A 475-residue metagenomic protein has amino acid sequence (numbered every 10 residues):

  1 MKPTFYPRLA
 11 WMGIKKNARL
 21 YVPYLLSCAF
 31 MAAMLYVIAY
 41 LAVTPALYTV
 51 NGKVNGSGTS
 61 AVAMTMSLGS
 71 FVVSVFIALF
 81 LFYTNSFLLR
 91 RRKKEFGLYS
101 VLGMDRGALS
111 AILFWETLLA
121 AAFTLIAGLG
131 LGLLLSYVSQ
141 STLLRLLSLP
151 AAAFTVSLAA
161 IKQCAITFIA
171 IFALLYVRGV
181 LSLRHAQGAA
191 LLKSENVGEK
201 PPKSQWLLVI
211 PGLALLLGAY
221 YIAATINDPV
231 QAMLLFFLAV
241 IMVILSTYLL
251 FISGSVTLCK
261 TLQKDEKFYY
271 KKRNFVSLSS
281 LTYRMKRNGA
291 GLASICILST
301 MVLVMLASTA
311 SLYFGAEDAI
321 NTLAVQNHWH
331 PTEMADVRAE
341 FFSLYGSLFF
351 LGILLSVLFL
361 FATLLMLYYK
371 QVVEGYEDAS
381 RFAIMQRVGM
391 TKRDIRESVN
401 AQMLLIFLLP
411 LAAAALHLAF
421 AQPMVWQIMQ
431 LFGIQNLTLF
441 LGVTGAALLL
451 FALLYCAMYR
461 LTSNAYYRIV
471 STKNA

Functional and structural regions predicted by a protein language model:
P3-R8, H185-E199, Y376, Y467-A475: Short cytosolic juxtamembrane segments of multi-pass membrane proteins
Y6-N17, V276-M285: A short amphipathic helical element positioned immediately N-terminal to and/or at the very start of a transmembrane
A18, Y24, L113-L131, A165 (+2 more regions): Selective transmembrane-helix segments that form parts of the transport pathway or gating/packing helices in multipass
R19-L26, M34-V72, F87-R90, L98-Y99 (+7 more regions): Peri-transmembrane interface segments
V22-C28, A33-V37, A165-I171, L175-Y176 (+5 more regions): Alpha-helical transmembrane segments, especially those used as permease/efflux helices and single-pass anchors
A33-T44, Y83-N85, K94, A120-S148 (+5 more regions): Small-residue-rich transmembrane alpha-helices
Y83, R91, S182, V256-K264 (+2 more regions): Juxtamembrane interface at the cytosolic side of transmembrane helices
